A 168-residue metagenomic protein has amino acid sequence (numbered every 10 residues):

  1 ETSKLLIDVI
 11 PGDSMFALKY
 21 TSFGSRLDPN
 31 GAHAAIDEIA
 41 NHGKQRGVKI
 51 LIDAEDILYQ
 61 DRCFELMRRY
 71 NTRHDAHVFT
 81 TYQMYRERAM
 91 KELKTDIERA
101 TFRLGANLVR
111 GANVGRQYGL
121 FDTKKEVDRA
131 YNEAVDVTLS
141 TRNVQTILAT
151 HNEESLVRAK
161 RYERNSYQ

Functional and structural regions predicted by a protein language model:
E1-Q168: Positively charged, amphipathic and often flexible ligand-engagement surfaces
